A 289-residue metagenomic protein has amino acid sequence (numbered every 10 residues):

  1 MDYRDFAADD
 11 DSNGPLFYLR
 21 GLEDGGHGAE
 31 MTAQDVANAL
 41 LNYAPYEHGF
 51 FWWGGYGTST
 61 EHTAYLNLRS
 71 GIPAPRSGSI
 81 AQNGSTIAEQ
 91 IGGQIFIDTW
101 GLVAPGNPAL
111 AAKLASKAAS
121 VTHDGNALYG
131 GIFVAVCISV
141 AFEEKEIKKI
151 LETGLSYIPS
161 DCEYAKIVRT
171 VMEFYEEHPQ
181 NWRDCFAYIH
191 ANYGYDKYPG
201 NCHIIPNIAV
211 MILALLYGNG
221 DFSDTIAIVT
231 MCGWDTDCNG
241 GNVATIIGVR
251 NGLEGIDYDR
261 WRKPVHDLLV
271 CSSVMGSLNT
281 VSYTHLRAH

Functional and structural regions predicted by a protein language model:
M1: Active-site-surrounding "flap" and adjacent substrate/cofactor-binding loops of secreted or lumenal enzymes, prototyped
F6-G14, L19-I132, E143-L151: Active-site cavity-forming subdomains of large catalytic enzyme subunits
A29, A33, I91-G93, A127-G131 (+6 more regions): Active-site-proximal structural scaffolding
P45-G54, E143, S160-A165, D235-N239 (+1 more regions): Secretory-pathway/luminal and periplasmic proteins that interact with or process carbohydrate-rich
L68-P73, I80-A88, I97-N107, S116-V121 (+1 more regions): Accessory "access/gating" subregions that flank catalytic or transport cores
F133, L155-Y157, V171, I246 (+1 more regions): A glycine-rich phosphate-binding loop feature that marks nucleotide/adenosyl-phosphate handling sites
L215-T280: Catalytic phosphate/nucleotide-handling subdomain of diverse soluble enzymes
T284-H289: Conserved small/polar residues in nucleotide/adenosyl-binding loops
